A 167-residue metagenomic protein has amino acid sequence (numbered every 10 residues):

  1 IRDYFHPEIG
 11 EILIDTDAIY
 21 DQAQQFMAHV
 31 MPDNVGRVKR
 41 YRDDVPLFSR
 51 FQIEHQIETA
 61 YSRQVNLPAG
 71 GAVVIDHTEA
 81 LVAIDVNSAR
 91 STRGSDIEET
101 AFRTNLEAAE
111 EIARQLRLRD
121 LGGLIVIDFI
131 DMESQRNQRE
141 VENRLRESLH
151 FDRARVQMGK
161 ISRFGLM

Functional and structural regions predicted by a protein language model:
I1-M167: DE-rich acidic low-complexity regions and acidic surface loops
